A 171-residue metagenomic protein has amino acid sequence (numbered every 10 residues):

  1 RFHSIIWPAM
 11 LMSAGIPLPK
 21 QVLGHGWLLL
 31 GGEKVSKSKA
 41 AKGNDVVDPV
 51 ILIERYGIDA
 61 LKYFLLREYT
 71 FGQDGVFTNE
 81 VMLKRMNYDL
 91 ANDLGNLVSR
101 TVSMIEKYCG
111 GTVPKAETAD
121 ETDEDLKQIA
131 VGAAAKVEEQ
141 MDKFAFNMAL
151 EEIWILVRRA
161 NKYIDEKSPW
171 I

Functional and structural regions predicted by a protein language model:
L11-K20, K143: Secondary-structure transition/capping motifs at alpha-helix termini and the adjoining loop/turn into the next element
L18, G72-Q73, A160: A short hydrophobic/aromatic micro-motif that marks alpha-helical segments and, especially, helix-coil
V22-G24: Short, solvent-exposed turn/loop segments enriched in Gly/Ser/Thr/Pro and often Arg
G26-E124: Catalytic adenosine-cofactor/nucleotide-binding cores of aminoacyl-tRNA synthetases and other
V81-A119, L126-I171: Helix-rich, typically C-terminal accessory recognition domains appended to large enzymatic cores
